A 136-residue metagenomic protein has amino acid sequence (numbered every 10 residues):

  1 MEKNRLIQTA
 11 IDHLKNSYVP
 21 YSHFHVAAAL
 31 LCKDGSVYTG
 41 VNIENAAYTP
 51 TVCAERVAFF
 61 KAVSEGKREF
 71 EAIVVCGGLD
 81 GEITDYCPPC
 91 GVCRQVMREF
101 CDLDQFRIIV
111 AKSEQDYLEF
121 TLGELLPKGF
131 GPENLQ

Functional and structural regions predicted by a protein language model:
K3-V19: Short, basic/aromatic recognition patches
T9, K33-D34: Low-complexity, intrinsically disordered/propeptide-like segments
N16-S22, D34, D85: Extended beta-strand/beta-hairpin segments
S22-H23, V52: Short glycine/proline-enriched turns and hinge-like loops at secondary-structure junctions
H25-L31: Short beta-strand scaffold segments in enzyme catalytic cores
L31-C32, A111: Short beta-strand-to-turn element immediately C-terminal to the catalytic PLP-Schiff-base lysine in fold type I
V41-N134: Zn2+-dependent cytidine deaminase-like catalytic core
